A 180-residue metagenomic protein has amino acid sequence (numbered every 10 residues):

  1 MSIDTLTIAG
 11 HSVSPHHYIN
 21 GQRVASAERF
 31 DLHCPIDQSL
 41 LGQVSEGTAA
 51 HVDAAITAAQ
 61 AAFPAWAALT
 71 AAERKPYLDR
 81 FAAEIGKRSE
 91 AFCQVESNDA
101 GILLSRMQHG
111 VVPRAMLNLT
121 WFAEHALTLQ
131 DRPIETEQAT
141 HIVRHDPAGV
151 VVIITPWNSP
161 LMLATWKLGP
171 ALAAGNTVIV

Functional and structural regions predicted by a protein language model:
M1-Q138: N-terminal Rossmann-like NAD(P)+-binding subdomain of aldehyde/semialdehyde dehydrogenases
R132-V180: Conserved small-residue-rich beta-alpha loop and adjacent elements that most often cradle the phosphate/pyrophosphate
